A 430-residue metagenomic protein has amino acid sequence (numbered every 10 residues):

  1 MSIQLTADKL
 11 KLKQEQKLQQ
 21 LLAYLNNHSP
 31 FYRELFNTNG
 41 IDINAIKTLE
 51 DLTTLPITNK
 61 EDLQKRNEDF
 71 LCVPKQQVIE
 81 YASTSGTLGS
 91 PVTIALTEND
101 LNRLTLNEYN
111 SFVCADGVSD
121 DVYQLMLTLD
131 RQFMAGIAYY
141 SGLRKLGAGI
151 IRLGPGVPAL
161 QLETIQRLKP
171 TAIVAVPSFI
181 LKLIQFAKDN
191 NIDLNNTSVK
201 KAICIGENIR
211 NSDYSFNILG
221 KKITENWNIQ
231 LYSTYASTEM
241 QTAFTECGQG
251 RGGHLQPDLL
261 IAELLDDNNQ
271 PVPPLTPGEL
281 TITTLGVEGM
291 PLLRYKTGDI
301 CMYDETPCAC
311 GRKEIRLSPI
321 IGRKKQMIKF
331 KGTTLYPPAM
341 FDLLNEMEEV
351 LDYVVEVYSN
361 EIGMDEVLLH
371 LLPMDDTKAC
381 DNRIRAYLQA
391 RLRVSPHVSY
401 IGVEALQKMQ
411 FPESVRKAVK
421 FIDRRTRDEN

Functional and structural regions predicted by a protein language model:
M1-S83, G89-R103, N110, C114 (+6 more regions): Nucleotide 5′-phosphate-binding alpha/beta core
M1-Y24, L146-N430: Active-site glycine/GP-rich loop and adjacent strand/helix microenvironment that borders small-molecule binding pockets
P30, T105-L106, I137, N217 (+2 more regions): A generic alpha-helix surface/boundary motif
T84-S85, L143: Hydrophobic alpha-helical segments that mediate membrane insertion or helix-helix packing
T97, T128-L129, T333, M374: Short beta->alpha junction loops/turns
E98-V113, V122-K182: AMP-binding/adenylate-forming
D120-D121, L275: Beta-strand-connecting loops/turns
